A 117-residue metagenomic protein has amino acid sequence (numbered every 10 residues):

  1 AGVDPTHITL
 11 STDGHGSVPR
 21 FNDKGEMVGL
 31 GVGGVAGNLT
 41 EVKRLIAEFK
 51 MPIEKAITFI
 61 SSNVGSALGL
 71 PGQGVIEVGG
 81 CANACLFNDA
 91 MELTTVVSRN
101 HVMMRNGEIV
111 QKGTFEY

Functional and structural regions predicted by a protein language model:
G2-G80, A84: His/Asp/Glu-enriched, well-ordered alpha-helical/loop segment that forms or immediately abuts the divalent-metal
V75-Y117: C-terminal cap of metal-dependent C-N hydrolases
